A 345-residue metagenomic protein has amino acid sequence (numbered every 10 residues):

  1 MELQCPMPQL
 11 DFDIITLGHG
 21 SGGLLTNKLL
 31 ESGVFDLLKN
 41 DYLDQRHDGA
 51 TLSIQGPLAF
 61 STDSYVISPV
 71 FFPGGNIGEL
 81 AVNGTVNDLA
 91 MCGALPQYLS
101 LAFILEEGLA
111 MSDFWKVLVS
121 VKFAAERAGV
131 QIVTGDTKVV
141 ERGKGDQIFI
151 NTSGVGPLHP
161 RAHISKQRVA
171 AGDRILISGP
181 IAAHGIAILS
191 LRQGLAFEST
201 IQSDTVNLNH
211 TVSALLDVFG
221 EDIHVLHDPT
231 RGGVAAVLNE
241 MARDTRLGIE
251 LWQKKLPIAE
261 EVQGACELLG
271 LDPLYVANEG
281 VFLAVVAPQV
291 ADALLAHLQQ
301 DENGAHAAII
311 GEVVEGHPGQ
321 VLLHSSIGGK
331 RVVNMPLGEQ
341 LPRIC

Functional and structural regions predicted by a protein language model:
M1-C345: Helix-biased detector of long, well-ordered alpha-helical tracts
